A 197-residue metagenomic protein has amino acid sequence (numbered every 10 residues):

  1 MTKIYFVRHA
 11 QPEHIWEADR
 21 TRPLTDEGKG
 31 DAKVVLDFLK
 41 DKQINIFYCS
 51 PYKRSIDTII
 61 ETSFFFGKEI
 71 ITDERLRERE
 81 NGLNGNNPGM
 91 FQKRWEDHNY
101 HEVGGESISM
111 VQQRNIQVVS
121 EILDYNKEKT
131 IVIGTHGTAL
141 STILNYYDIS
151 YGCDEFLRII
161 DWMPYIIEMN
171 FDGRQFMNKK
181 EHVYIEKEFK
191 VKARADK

Functional and structural regions predicted by a protein language model:
T2-E69, E106-S109, M163: Active-site-proximal alpha-helix that buttresses catalytic centers in soluble enzyme cores
I4, K129-T138: Generic beta-sheet signal
P12, A139-L140: Short active-site segment of divalent metal-dependent hydrolases/proteases that encodes the spacing between
D41-Q43, I122-K129: Glycine-rich phosphate-binding loop signature in dinucleotide/nucleotide-binding domains
C49-S50, Q113, G134-T135: Short beta-strand scaffold positions
F64-Q117: Phosphate-handling substructures
D148-N178: Domain-level recognition of soluble alpha/beta enzyme cores, biased toward histidine phosphatases/phosphomutases
K179-K197: Acidic, His/Gly-rich catalytic cores of divalent-metal-dependent hydrolytic chemistry
